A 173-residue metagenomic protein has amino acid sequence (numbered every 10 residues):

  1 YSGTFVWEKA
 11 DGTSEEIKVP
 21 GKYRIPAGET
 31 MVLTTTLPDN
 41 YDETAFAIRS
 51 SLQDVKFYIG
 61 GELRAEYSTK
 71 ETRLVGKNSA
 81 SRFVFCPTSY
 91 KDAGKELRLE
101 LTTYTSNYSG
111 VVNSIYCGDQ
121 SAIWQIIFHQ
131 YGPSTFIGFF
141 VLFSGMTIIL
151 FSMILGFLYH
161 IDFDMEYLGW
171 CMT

Functional and structural regions predicted by a protein language model:
Y1-N40: Extended carbohydrate-recognition surfaces in non-catalytic/accessory domains of CAZymes and lectin-like proteins
S2-K9, Q53-L63: Extended low-complexity, serine/threonine- and proline-enriched intrinsically disordered segments
S14-P26, A65-V75, G156-Y167: Sequence/structural signature of beta-propeller blade repeats across diverse families
G28-T34, E43-A45, S81-F85, G94-E96: Intrinsic-disorder/low-complexity, polar/charged segments enriched in Ser/Thr/Lys/Arg/Asp/Glu/Gln
T36-I59, L97-L99: Aromatic-lined ligand-binding clefts that engage carbohydrates, nucleic acids, or primary amines
V55, I59-E96, E100-N113: Beta-strand-rich ligand-recognition modules
S114-I137: Short, aromatic-rich amphipathic segments at membrane interfaces that lie adjacent to a transmembrane helix or signal
Q130-T173: Core alpha-helical transmembrane segments of integral membrane proteins
